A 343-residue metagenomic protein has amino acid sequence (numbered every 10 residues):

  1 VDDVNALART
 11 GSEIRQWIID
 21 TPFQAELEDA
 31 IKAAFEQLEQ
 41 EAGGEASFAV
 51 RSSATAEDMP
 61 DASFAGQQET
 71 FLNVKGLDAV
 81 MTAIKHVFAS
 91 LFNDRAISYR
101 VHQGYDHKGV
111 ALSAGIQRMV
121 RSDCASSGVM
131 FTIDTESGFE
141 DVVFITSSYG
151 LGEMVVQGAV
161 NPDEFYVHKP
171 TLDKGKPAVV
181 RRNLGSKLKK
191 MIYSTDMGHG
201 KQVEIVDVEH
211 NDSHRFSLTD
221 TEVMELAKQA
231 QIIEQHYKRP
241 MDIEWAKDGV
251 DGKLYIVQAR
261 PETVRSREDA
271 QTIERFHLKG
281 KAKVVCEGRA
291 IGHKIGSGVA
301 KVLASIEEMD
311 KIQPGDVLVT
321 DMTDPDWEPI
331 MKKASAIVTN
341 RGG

Functional and structural regions predicted by a protein language model:
V1-G115, H210-T221, E225-Q229, E234-K238 (+6 more regions): N-terminal beta-alpha lobe that positions the nucleotide/phosphoryl donor in ATP/NTP-coupled carboxylate activation
A54, R118-V120, Y149, D220 (+2 more regions): Short, flexible loop/turn elements at secondary-structure junctions
A56-M59, D123, L151-E153, G249-Y255 (+3 more regions): Flexible loop/turn segments at secondary-structure boundaries
F64-S98, D123-M197, V257-R289, K333-R341: Extended active-site and interfacial segments that coordinate phosphate-rich ligands in large catalytic machineries
G66, R239-T263: Conserved metal-phosphate-binding beta-hairpin within the catalytic cores of diverse ATP-dependent phosphoryl-transfer
M119-S122, F131-T135, W245, G292 (+2 more regions): Replace "in large, NTP-powered and nucleic-acid-processing enzymes" with "in large, NTP-powered factors and other
V142-D242, K247, K281-S297, S305-E308 (+3 more regions): Conserved catalytic alpha/beta cores of large enzymes that bind or transform nucleotide phosphates and polynucleotides
K301-G343: Feature captures the catalytic cores and cofactor-binding loops of soluble hydro-lyases/lyases that act on carboxylate
